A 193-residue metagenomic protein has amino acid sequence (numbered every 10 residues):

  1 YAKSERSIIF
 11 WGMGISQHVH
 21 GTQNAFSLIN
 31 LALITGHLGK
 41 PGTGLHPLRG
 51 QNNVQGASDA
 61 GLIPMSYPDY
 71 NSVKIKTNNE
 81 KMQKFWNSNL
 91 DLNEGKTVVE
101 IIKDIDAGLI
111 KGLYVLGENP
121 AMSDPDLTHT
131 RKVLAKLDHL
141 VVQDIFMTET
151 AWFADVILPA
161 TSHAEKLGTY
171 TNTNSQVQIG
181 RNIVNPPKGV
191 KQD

Functional and structural regions predicted by a protein language model:
Y1-D193: Non-catalytic alpha/beta scaffold blocks inside enzyme catalytic domains
